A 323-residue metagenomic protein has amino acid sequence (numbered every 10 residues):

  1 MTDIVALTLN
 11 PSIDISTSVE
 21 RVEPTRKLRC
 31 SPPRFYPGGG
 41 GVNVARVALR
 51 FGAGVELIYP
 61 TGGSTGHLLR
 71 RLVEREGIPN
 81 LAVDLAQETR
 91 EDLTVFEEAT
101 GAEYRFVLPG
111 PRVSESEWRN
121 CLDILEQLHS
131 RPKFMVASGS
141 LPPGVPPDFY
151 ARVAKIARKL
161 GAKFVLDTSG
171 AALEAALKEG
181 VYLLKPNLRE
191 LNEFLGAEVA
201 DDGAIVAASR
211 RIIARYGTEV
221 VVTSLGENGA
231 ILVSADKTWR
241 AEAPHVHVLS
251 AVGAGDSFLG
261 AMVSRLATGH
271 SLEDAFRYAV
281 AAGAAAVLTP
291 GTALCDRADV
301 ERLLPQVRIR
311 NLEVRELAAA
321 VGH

Functional and structural regions predicted by a protein language model:
M1-I58, H67-L68, E313-H323: Glycine-rich phosphate/adenosyl-contacting loop at the front of the ribokinase-like
A6-L7, Y59, A82, V136-A137 (+3 more regions): General beta-strand structural signal in soluble alpha/beta enzymes
V22-P32, R105, D236-H247: Glycine/charged-rich beta-loop-alpha catalytic/anionic-binding loops adjacent to active sites
R46, L93-V95, G229-L232: Short beta-strand scaffold segments in enzyme catalytic cores
A48, N187, G255: Short, conserved phosphate/pyrophosphate- and ester-handling motifs at nucleotide-, phospho-/glycolipid
R50-K133, R302-H323: Conserved N-terminal subdomain of the carbohydrate kinase-like
K133-I205: Conserved beta-alpha-beta core of the PfkB/ribokinase-like small-molecule kinase fold
K155-K159, E174, K178, D202-H323: Conserved phosphate-binding/catalytic region of the ribokinase-like
